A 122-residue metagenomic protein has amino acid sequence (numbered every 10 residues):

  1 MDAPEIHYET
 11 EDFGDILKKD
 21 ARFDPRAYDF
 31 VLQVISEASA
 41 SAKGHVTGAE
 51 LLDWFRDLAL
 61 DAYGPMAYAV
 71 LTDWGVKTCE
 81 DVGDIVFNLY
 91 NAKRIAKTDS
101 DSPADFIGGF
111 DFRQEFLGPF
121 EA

Functional and structural regions predicted by a protein language model:
D2-A122: Non-transmembrane, aqueous-exposed alpha-helical and coiled segments at domain scale
